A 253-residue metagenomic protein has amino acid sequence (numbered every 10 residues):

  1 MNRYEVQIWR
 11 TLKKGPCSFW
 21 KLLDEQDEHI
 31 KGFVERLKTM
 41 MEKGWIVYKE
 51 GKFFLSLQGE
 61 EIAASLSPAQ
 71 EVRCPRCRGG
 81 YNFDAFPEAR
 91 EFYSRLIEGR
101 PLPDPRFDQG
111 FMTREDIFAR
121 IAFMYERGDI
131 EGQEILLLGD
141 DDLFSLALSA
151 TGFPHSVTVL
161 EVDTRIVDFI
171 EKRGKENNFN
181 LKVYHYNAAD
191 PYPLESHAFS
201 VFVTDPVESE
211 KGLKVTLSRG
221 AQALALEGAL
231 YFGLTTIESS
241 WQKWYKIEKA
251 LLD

Functional and structural regions predicted by a protein language model:
M1-Q133, S145-A150: S-adenosyl-L-methionine
L138-L146: Glycine-rich SAM-binding Motif I of class I
A150-V157: Conserved S-adenosyl-L-methionine
L160-S196: S-adenosyl-L-methionine
A189-V203, S209-E210: A short acidic, Gly/Pro-enriched loop at the edge of an enzyme's catalytic core that lines a small-molecule cofactor
E208-G220: A short, conserved alpha-helix within the catalytic core of class I
L217, L226-S239: Conserved beta-strand signature within the Rossmann-like core of class I S-adenosyl-L-methionine
K243-D253: Conserved Class I S-adenosyl-L-methionine
